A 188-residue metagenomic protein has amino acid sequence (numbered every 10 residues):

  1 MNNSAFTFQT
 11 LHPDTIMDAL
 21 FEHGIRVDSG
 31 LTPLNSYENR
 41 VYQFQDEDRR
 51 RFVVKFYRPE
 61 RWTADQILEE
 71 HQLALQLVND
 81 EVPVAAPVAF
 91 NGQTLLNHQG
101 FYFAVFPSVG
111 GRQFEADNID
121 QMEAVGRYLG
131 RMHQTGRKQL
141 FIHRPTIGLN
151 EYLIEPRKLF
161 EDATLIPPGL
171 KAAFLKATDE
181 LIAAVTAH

Functional and structural regions predicted by a protein language model:
M1-S4, V53, R157-T164: A short, surface-exposed helix-loop junction/capping segment
M1-V27: Juxta-kinase regulatory segment immediately upstream of eukaryotic protein kinase catalytic domains
L11-L20, F141, P156-H188: An alpha-helical support segment within catalytic cores of ATP-dependent transferases
L20-D28, D80-P83, A187-H188: Short secondary-structure junctions
H23-Q45: ATP-binding glycine-rich phosphate-binding loop
E38-V54, P87, I182-H188: Active-site acidic catalytic loop and adjacent metal/ATP-binding pocket of ATP-dependent phosphoryl transfer enzymes
D46-H143: ATP-binding pocket architecture of kinase catalytic cores
P145-E155: Short proline/glycine- and basic residue-enriched helix-capping loop/turn segments at helix->loop/beta transitions
